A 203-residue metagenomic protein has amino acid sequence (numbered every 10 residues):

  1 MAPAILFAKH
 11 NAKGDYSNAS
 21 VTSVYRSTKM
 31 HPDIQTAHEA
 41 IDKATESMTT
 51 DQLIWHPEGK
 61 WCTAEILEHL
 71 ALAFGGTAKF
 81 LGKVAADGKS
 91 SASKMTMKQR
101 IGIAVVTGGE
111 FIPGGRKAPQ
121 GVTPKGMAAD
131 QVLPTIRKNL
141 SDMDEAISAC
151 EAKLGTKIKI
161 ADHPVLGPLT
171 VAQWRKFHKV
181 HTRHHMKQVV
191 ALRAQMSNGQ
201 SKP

Functional and structural regions predicted by a protein language model:
M1-K29: N-terminal amphipathic/basic-hydrophobic helices that include classical n-h-c signal peptides and signal-anchor
S23-S27, K125, P164-V171: A short, mixed-charge helix-start or loop-turn motif at secondary-structure junctions
S27-H38, K60-L67, A129-I136, V171 (+2 more regions): Amphipathic, non-membrane alpha-helical segments in soluble helical-bundle scaffolds
H31, Q35, K43-K60: An N-terminal domain-cap segment
A37, I101-T156: Acidic/histidine-rich alpha-helical segments that form the ligand environment of transition-metal centers
A37, I41, A73, T77 (+3 more regions): Alpha-helical packing segments of well-folded alpha/beta enzyme cores
I41-A44, M48-D51, C150-K153, L192: A short secondary-structure junction motif
H56-T107, S148-P203: Short, contiguous alpha-helical
